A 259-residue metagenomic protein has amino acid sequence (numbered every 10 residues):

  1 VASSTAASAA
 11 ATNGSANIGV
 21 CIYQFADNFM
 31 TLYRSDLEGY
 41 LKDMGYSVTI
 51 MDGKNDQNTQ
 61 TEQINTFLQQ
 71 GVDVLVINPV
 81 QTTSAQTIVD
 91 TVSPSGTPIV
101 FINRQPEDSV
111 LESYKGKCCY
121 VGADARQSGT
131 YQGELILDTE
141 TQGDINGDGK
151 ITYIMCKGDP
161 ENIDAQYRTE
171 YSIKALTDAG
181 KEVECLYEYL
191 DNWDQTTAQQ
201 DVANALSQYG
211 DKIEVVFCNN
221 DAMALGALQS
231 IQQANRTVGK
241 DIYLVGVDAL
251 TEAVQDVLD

Functional and structural regions predicted by a protein language model:
V1-D259: A residue-level marker of the well-folded mature domains of exported/periplasmic proteins
